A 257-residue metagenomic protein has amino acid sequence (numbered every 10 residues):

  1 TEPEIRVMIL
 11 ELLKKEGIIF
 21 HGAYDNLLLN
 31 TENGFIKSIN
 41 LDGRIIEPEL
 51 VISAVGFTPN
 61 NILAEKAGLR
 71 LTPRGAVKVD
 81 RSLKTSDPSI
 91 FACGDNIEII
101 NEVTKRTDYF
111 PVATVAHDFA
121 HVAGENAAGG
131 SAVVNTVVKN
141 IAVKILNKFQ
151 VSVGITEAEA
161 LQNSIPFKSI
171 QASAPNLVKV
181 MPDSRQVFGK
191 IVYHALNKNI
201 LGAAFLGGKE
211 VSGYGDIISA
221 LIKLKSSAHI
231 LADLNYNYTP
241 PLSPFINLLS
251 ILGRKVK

Functional and structural regions predicted by a protein language model:
T1-L29, V112-V115, A132-V133, V138-A158: Rossmann-like dinucleotide-binding cores of NAD(P)H-dependent redox enzymes
E4, R106-P111, L206-G207: Short glycine-enriched, charge-decorated loop/helix-capping segments at active-site entrances that position
I19-H21, F91, K168-I170: General small-molecule cofactor/ligand-binding pocket signal
G22-Y24, P73, Q171: Short loop/edge segments at beta-strand edges and connector loops that shape dinucleotide/nucleotide cofactor-binding
N26, I36, N40-I45: A structured beta-alpha segment of the ubiquitous adenosine-cofactor-binding alpha/beta core
F35, I45-E125, I217: FAD-site-proximal beta/loop scaffold in flavoenzymes
N40-R44, S86, L146: Short strand-coil-strand connectors
K148-Q150, N163-K257: Flexible, glycine-rich terminal cap/loop adjacent to redox cofactors in electron-transfer oxidoreductases
